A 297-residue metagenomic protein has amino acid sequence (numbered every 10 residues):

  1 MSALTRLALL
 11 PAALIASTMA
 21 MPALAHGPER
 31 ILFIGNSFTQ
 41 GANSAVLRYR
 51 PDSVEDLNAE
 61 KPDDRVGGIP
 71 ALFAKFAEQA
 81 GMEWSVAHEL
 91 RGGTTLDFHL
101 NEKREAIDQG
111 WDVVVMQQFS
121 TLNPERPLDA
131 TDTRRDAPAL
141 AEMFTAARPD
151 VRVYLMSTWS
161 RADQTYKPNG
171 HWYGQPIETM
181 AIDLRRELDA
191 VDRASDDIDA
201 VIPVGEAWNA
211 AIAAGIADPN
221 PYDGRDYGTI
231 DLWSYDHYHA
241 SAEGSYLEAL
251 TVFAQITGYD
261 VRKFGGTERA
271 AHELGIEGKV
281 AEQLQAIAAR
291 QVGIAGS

Functional and structural regions predicted by a protein language model:
M1-L10: Bacterial N-terminal signal peptides that target proteins for export
S17-P22: N-terminal signal peptide c-region/cleavage motif recognized by signal peptidases
F33, D64, G68-K75, D132-A139 (+9 more regions): Extracytoplasmic/secreted proteins, especially bacterial periplasmic and envelope-associated proteins
G41-M143, E282: Conserved SGNH/GDSL esterase-like catalytic core that processes O-acyl groups on lipids and polysaccharides
E105-A242, A254: Alpha-helical cap/lid subdomain in secreted, periplasmic, or secretory-pathway luminal O-acyl-processing enzymes
D197, P221-S297: Conserved catalytic region of serine esterases and O-acyltransferases that act on ester linkages in lipids
